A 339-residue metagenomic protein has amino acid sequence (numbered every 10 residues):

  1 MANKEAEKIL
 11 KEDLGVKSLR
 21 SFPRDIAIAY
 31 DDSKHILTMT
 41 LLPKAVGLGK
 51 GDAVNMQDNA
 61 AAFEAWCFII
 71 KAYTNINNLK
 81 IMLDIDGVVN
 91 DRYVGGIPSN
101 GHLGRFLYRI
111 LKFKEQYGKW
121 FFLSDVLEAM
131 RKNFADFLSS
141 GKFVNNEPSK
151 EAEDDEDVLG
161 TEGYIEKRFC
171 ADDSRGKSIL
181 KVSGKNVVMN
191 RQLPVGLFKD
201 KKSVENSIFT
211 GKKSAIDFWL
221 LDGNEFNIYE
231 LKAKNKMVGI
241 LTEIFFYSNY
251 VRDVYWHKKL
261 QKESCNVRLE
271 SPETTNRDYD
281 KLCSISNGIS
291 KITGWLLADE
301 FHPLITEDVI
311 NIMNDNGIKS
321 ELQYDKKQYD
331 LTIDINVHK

Functional and structural regions predicted by a protein language model:
M1-K339: Charged, terminal alpha-helix-loop-beta segments that serve as non-catalytic nucleic-acid engagement and/or assembly
